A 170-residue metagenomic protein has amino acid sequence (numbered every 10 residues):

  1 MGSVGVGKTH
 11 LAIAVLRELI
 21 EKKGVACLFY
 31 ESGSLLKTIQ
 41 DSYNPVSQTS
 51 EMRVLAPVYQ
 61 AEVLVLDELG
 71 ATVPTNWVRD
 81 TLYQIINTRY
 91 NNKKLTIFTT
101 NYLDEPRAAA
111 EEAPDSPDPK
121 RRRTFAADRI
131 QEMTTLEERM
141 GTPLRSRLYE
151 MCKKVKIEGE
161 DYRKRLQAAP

Functional and structural regions predicted by a protein language model:
M1-A12: Walker A/P-loop nucleotide-binding motif
H10-K23: P-loop NTPase Walker A phosphate-binding motif
A12, S50-E51, L82, G141: Amphipathic coiled-coil/heptad-repeat helices and related helical stalk/stem segments that mediate oligomerization
I20-Q60, V73-N76, D80: Short glycine-rich substrate-engagement loop in P-loop NTPases that contacts/grips substrate
E21, K37, S42, A71-P170: Replace "adjacent to P-loop NTPase cores in ATP/GTP-dependent enzymes" with "adjacent to NTP-binding cores
F29-Y30, V65-L66, L95-N101: Structural recognition of the conserved hydrophobic beta-strand(s) that form the central parallel beta-sheet of P-loop
L64-V65, T72: A contiguous binding-surface segment within folded domains or other stable secondary-structure elements
